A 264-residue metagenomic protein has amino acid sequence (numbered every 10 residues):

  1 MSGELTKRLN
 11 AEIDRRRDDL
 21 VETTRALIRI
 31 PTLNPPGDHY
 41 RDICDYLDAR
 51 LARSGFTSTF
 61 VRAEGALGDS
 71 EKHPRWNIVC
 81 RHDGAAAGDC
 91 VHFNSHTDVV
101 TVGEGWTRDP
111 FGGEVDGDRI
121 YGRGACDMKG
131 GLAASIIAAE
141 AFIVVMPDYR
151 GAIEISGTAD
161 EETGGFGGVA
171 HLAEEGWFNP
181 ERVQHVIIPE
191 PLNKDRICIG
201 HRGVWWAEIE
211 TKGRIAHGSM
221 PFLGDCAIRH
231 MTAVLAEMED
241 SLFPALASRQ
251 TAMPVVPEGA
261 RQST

Functional and structural regions predicted by a protein language model:
S2-I120, V144-Y149: Acidic/His- and Gly-rich active-site-bordering loop/insert found across diverse amide/peptide-bond hydrolases
R25, D48, A133-E140, A170-A173 (+1 more regions): Predominant activation on well-ordered alpha-helical scaffold segments within soluble catalytic domains
T57, R123-D127, S219-A227: Short alpha-helix boundary/capping segments
E71-W76, A85-G88, R202-W205, E258-T264: A short, glycine/Asx- and small/polar-enriched loop/turn that sits immediately N-terminal to a beta-strand
T101, D118-A134: Glycine/serine-rich anion-binding loops at beta->alpha junctions that coordinate negatively charged ligand groups
M128-R202, W206: Acidic/histidine-rich catalytic neighborhood of metal-dependent amide-processing enzymes
H185-V186, D195-A233: Metal-dependent peptidase/peptidase-like ectodomains
G218-T264: Acidic-enriched catalytic cores of C-N bond-cleaving enzymes acting on peptides and small amides
